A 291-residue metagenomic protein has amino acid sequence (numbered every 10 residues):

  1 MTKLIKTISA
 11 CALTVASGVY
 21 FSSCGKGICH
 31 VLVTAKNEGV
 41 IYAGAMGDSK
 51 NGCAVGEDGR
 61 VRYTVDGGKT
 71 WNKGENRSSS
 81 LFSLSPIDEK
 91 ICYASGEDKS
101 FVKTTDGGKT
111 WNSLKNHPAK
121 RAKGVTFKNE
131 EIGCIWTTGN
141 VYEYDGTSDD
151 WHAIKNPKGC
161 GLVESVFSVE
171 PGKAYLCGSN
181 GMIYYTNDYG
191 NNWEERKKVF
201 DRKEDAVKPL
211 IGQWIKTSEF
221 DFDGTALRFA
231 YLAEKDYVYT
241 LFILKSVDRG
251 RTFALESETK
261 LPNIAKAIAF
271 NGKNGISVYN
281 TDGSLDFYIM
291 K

Functional and structural regions predicted by a protein language model:
M1-S9: Bacterial N-terminal signal peptides that target proteins for export
C11-G18: Bacterial N-terminal signal peptides
C24-K291: Residue-level hotspots at or immediately adjacent to binding/recognition sites across diverse folds
